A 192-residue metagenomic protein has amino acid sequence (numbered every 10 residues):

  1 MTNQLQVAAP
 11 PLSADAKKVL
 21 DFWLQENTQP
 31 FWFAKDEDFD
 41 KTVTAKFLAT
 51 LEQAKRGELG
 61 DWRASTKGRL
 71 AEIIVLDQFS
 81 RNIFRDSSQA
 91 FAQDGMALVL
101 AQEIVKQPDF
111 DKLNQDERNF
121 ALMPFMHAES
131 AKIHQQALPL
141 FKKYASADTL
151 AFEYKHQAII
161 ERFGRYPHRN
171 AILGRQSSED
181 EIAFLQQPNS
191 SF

Functional and structural regions predicted by a protein language model:
T2-L70, V75-D86, F91-F192: Intrinsically disordered, low-complexity activation-like regions
